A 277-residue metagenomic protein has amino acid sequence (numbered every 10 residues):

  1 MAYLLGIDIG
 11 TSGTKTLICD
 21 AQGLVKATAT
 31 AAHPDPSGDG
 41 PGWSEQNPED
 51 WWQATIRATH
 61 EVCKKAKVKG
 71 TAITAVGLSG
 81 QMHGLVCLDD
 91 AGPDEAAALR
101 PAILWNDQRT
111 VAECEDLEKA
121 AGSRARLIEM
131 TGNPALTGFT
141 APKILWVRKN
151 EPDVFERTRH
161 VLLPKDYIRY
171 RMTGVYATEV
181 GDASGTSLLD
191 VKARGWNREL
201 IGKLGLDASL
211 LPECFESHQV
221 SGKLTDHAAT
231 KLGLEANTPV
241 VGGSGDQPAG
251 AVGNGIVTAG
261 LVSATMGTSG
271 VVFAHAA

Functional and structural regions predicted by a protein language model:
M1-A98, E129, R157, P212-E213 (+2 more regions): N-terminal glycine/serine-rich phosphate-binding loop of ATP-dependent small-molecule kinases, especially carbohydrate
I9-T11, Q22, A102, Q108 (+1 more regions): Gly/Ser/Thr-rich active-site cleft segment
T14-I18, G84-L88, S187, A249-V252 (+1 more regions): Short beta-strand scaffold segments in enzyme catalytic cores
A27-T30, P34, A112, S217-K231 (+1 more regions): Acidic-glycine-rich active-site phosphate/pyrophosphate-binding loop
V86-D90, M172-Y176, G181, L224-H227 (+2 more regions): Short acidic, glycine/serine/threonine-rich loops at helix termini
P93-R109: A charged helix-plus-loop insertion that forms the helical arch/lid used to bind and gate nucleic-acid substrates
T230, L234, T238-A277: Catalytic phosphate/nucleotide-handling subdomain of diverse soluble enzymes
